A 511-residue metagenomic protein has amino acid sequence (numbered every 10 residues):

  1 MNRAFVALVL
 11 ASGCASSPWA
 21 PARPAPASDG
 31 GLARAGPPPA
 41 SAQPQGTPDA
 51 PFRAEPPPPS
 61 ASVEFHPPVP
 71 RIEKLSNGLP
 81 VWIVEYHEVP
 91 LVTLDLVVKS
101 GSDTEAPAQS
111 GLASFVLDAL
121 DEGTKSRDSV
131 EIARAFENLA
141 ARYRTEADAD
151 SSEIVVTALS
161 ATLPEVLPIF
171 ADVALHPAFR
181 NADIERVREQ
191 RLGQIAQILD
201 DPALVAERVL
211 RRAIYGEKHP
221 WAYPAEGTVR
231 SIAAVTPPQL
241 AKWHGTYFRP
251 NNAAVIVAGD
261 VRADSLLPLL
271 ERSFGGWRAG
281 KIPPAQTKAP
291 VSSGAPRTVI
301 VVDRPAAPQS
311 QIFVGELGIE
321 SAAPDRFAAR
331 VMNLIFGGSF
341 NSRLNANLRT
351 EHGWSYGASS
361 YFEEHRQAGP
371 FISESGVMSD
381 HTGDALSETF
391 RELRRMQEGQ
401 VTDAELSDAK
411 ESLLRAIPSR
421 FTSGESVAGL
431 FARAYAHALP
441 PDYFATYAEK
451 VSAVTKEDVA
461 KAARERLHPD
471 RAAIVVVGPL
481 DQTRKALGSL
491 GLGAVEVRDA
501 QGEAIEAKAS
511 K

Functional and structural regions predicted by a protein language model:
R3-A15: Bacterial N-terminal signal peptides
C14-G31: Bacterial Sec signal peptide processing site at the extreme N-terminus
A40, P44-P51, E55-P56, E217 (+4 more regions): An aromatic/glycine/proline-enriched structural segment found at the starts of mature extracellular/organellar domains
P58-V98: Mature N-terminal segment immediately following signal peptide/propeptide cleavage in secreted/periplasmic
E64-P67, N138, S293-A295: Short solvent-exposed loop/turn micro-motifs enriched in small/polar/acidic residues
R71-I72, P80-E85, A241-T246, P296-D303 (+1 more regions): Short, surface-exposed beta-strand/loop micro-motifs that present aromatic residues
W82-V84, E88-D121, R127-H176, R188 (+9 more regions): M16 family metallopeptidases and their MPP-like homologs
A203, R208, P237-S273, D470-A473 (+1 more regions): Non-catalytic, conformational "gating/processing" segments within enzyme and secreted inhibitor domains
